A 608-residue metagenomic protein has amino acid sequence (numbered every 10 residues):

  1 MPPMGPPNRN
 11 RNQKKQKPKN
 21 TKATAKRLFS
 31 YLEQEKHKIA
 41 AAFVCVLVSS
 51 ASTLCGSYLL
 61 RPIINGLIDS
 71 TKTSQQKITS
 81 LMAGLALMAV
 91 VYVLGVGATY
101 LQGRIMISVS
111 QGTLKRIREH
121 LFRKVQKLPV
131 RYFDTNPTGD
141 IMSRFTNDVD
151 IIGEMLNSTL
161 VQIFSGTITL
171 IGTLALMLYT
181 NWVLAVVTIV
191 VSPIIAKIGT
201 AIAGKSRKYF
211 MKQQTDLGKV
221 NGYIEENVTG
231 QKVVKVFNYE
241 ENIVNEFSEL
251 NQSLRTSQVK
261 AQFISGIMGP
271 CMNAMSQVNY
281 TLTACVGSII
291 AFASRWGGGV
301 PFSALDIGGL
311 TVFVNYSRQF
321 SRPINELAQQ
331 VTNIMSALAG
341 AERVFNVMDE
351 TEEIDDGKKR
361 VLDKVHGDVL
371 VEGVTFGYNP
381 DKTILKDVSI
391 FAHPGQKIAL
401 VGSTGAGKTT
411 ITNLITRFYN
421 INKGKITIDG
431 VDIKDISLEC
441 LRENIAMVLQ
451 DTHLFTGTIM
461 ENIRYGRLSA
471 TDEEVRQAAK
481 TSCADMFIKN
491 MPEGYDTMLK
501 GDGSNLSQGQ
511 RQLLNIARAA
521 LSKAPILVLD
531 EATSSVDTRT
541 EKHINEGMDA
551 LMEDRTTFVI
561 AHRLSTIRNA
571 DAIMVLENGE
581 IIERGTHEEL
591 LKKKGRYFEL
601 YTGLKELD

Functional and structural regions predicted by a protein language model:
M1-T53, I68-G84, Q102-M106, S110 (+9 more regions): Membrane-integrated ABC transporters
T24, L32, M106-I107, Q126-L170 (+1 more regions): Juxtamembrane loop-to-helix connectors within ABC transporter transmembrane domains
I39-A98, L178-V183, S294-I307: Transmembrane helix-loop-helix hairpins at lipid-water interfaces of multipass membrane proteins, especially the type-1
V44, A98, Q102, S110 (+3 more regions): Hydrophobic alpha-helical transmembrane segments of ABC transporter permease domains
S70-S74, L176-V190, K260, I264-E342 (+1 more regions): Helix-loop-helix
L121, V125, V234, V344 (+1 more regions): Helix-loop junctions and hydrophobic alpha-helical segments within the transmembrane domains of large membrane
V130-R131, N147-L156, L160, I168 (+5 more regions): An intracellular "coupling" helix at the cytosolic face of ABC transporter transmembrane type-1 domains
D349, D356-G357, L362-D608: ABC-type nucleotide-binding domain
